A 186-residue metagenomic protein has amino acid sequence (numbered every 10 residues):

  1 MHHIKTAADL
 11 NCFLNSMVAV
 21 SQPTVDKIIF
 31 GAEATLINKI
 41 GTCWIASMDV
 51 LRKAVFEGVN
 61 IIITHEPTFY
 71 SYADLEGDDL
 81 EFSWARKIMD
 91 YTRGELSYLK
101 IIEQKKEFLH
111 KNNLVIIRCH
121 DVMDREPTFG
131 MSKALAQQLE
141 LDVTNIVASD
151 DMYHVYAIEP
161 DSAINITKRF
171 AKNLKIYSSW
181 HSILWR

Functional and structural regions predicted by a protein language model:
M1-R186: Hydrophobic structural segments
